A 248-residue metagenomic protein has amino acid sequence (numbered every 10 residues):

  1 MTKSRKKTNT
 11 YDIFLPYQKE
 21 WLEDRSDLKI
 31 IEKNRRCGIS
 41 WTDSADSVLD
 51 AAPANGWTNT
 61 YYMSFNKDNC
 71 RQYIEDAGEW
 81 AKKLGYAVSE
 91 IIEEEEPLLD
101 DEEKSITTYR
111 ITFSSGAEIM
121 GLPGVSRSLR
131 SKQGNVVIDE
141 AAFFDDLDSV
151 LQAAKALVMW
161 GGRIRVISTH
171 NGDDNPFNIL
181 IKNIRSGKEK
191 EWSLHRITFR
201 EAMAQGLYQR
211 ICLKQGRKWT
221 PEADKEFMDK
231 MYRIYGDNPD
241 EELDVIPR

Functional and structural regions predicted by a protein language model:
T2-R248: Phosphate/NTP-binding elements of NTP-utilizing enzymes
